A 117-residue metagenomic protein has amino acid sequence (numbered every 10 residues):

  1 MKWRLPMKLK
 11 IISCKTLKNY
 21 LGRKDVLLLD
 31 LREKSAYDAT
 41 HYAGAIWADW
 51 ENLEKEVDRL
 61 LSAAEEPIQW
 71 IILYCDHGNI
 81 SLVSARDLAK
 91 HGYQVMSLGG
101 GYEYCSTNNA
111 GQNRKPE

Functional and structural regions predicted by a protein language model:
K2-V26, L31-W70, H77-E117: Rhodanese-like catalytic fold shared by cysteine-dependent sulfurtransferases and DSP/PTP-type phosphatases
